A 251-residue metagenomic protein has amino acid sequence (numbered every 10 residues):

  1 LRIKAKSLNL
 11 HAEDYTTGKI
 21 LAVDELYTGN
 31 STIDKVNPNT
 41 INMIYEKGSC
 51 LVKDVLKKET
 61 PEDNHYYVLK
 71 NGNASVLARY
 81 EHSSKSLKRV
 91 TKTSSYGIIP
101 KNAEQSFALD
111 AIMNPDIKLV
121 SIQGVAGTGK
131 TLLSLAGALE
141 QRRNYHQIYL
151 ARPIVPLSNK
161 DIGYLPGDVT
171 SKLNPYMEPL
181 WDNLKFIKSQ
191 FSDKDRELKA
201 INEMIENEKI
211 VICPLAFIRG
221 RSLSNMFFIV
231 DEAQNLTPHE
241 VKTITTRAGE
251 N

Functional and structural regions predicted by a protein language model:
L1-P115, A138-E140: Feature 3881 marks metal-assisted phosphotransfer/nuclease machinery and their flanking interaction elements
K101, S106, L184-L215: P-loop NTPase nucleotide-binding/switch module
P115-S121, N225: Pre-Walker A (Motif I) flank of P-loop NTPase domains
I122-G124, S134: Hydrophobic anchor at the beta1->P-loop junction of P-loop NTPases
G127-G129: Conserved glycine(s) of the Walker
L132-A200: Conserved P-loop
E206-T243: Conserved RecA-like ASCE ATPase "motif II neighborhood" in helicase/translocase motors
G249-N251: Sensor-1/coupling segment of RecA-like P-loop NTPase cores
